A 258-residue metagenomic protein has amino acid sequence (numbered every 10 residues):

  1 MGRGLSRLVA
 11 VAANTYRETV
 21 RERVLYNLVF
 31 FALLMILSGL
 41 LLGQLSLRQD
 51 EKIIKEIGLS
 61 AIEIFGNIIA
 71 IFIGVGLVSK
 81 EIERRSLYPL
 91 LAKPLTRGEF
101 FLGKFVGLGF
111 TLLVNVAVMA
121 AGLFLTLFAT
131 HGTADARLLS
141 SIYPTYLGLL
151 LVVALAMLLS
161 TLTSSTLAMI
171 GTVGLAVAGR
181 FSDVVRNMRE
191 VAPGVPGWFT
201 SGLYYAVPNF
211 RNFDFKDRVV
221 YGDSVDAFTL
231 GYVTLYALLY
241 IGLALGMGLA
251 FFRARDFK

Functional and structural regions predicted by a protein language model:
M1-Y26: Aromatic- and glycine-rich beta-strand/loop motifs that create alpha-glucan
R21-M35, L108-F110, W198-G202: Alpha-helical transmembrane segments of integral membrane proteins, especially early/N-terminal helices
F30-L33, L167-G179: Central hydrophobic cores of alpha-helical transmembrane segments in multi-pass integral membrane proteins
L33-K80, F101-M169, N187, F215 (+1 more regions): Secretory targeting signals
L45-R48, T172-A250: Terminal transmembrane helical anchor/hairpin motif
S86-L90: Short cytoplasmic-facing helical segments at TM-TM junctions of multi-pass membrane proteins
R253-K258: Short cytosolic juxtamembrane segments of multi-pass membrane proteins
